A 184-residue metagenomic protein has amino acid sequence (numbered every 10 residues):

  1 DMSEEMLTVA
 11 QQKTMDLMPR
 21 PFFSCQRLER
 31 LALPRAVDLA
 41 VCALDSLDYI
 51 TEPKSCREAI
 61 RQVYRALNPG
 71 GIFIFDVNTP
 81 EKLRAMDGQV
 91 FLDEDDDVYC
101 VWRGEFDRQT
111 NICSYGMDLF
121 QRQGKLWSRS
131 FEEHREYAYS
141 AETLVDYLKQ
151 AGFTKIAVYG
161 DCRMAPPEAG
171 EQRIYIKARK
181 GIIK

Functional and structural regions predicted by a protein language model:
D1-L31: Class I SAM-dependent methyltransferase SAM/SAH-binding core
E4-E5, L47-I50, E58, N68: Conserved SAM-binding loop
E29-A40: A short acidic, Gly/Pro-enriched loop at the edge of an enzyme's catalytic core that lines a small-molecule cofactor
A36-V37, A85-Q89, G170: Short aromatic-enriched loop/helix-cap "lid" or pocket-rim segments at secondary-structure transitions that line
D38-S55: A short SAM/SAH-binding and catalytic strip from SAM-dependent methyltransferases
S55-I72: A short glycine-rich, Lys/Arg-flanked "PGG" loop and its adjoining helix->strand segment in the class I
I74-V145: SAM-dependent methyltransferase
R135-K184: C-terminal lobe and adjacent flexible extensions of AdoMet/dcAdoMet transferase-like proteins
